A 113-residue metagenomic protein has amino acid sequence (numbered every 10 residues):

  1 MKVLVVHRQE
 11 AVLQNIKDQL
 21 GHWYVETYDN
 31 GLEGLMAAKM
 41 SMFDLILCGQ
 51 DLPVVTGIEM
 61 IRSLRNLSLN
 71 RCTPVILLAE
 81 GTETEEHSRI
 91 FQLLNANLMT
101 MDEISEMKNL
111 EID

Functional and structural regions predicted by a protein language model:
M1-A11, I16, I46, I76: Conserved acidic segment of CheY-like receiver
E10-T27, L94: Two-component/phosphorelay signaling modules centered on CheY-like receiver
D29-L45: Acidic, metal-coordinating helix/loop segments flanking the phosphotransfer/catalytic sites of two-component signaling
C48-N66, A79, T84-H87: Conserved phosphotransfer microenvironments
E59, G81-M101, S105: Alpha4 helix (beta4-alpha4-beta5 surface) of REC/receiver domains from two-component response regulators
S68-P74: His-Asp phosphorelay/catalytic-motif detector in bacterial-type signaling
E111-D113: The C-terminal output helix
